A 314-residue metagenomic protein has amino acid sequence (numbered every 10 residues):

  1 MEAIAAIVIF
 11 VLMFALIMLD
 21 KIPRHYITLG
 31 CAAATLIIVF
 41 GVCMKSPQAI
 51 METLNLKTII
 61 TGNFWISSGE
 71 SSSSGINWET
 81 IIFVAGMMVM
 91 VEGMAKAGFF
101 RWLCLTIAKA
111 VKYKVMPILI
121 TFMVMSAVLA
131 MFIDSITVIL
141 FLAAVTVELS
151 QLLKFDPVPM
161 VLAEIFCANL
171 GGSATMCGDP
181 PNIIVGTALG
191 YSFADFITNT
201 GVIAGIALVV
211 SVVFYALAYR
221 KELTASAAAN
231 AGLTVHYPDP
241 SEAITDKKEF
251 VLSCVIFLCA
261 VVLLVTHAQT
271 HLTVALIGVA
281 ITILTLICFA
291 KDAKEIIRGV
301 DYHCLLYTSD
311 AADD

Functional and structural regions predicted by a protein language model:
M1, I50-E79, A194-V202, T245 (+2 more regions): Interfacial loop-to-helix junctions that mark the boundaries of transmembrane helices in multi-pass membrane
M1-I7, E79-F83, S135-T137, G205 (+1 more regions): Structural signature of hydrophobic alpha-helical transmembrane segments
I7, L29, M116-T121, V161-L162 (+4 more regions): Hydrophobic alpha-helical transmembrane segments
I9-M18, C31-F40, A85-V91, S126-A127 (+4 more regions): Hydrophobic core segments of alpha-helical transmembrane domains in multi-pass membrane transport and ion-translocation
M18, L152-V158, L162, A174-C177 (+2 more regions): Juxtamembrane and boundary regions of transmembrane helices in multi-pass small-molecule transporters and channels
K57-F155, Y302-D310, D314: Membrane-embedded alpha-helical segments and adjacent helix-loop junctions characteristic of multi-pass solute
A130-F141, P157-A194, N199, S211-L217 (+1 more regions): Alpha-helical transmembrane segments and, especially, the helix-loop junctions at the ends of these helices
I256-D310, D314: Transmembrane helical segments that form the transport core of multi-pass membrane transport proteins
